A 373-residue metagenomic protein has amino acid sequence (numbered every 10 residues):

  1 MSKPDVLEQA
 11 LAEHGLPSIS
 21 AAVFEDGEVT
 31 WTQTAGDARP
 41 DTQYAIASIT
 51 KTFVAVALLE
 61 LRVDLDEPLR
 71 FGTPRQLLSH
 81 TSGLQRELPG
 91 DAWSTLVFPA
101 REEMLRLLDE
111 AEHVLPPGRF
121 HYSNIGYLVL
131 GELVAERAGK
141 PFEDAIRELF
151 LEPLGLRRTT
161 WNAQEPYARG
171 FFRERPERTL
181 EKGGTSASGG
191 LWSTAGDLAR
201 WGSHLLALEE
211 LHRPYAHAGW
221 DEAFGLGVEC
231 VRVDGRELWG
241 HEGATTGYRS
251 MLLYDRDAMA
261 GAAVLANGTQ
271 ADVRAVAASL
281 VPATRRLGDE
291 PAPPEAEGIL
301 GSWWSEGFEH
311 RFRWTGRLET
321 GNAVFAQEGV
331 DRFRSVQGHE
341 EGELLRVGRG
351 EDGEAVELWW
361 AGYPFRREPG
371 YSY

Functional and structural regions predicted by a protein language model:
M1-I46, D64, D109: Short, conserved catalytic-motif segment at the N-terminal edge
P17, E25-T30, R70-M251, R256: Short, surface-exposed loop or secondary-structure junction motifs that flank catalytic or metal-binding residues
G36-D37, G268, E306, G362: A generic structural motif
Y44-A47, F120-Y122: Catalytic tyrosine of NAD(P)H-dependent dehydrogenase/reductases that use a Tyr as the general acid/base
F53-A55: Active/ligand-binding-proximal structured segments within catalytic/core domains that scaffold catalytic residues
H241, M251-G268, A355-W360: Short, well-ordered beta-strand elements
D255-E290: Catalytic cores of secreted or luminal carbohydrate-active enzymes
A278-Y373: Peripheral terminal and inter-domain segments
